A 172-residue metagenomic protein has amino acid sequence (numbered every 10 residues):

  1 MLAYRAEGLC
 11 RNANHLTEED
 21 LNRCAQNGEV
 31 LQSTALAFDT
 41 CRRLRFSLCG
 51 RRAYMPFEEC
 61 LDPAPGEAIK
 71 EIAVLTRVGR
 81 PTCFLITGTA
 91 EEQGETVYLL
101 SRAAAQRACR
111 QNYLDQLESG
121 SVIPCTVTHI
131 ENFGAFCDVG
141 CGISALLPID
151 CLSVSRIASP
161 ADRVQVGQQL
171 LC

Functional and structural regions predicted by a protein language model:
M1-C172: Single-stranded RNA-binding regions, centering on S1/OB-family and related RNA-binding modules
